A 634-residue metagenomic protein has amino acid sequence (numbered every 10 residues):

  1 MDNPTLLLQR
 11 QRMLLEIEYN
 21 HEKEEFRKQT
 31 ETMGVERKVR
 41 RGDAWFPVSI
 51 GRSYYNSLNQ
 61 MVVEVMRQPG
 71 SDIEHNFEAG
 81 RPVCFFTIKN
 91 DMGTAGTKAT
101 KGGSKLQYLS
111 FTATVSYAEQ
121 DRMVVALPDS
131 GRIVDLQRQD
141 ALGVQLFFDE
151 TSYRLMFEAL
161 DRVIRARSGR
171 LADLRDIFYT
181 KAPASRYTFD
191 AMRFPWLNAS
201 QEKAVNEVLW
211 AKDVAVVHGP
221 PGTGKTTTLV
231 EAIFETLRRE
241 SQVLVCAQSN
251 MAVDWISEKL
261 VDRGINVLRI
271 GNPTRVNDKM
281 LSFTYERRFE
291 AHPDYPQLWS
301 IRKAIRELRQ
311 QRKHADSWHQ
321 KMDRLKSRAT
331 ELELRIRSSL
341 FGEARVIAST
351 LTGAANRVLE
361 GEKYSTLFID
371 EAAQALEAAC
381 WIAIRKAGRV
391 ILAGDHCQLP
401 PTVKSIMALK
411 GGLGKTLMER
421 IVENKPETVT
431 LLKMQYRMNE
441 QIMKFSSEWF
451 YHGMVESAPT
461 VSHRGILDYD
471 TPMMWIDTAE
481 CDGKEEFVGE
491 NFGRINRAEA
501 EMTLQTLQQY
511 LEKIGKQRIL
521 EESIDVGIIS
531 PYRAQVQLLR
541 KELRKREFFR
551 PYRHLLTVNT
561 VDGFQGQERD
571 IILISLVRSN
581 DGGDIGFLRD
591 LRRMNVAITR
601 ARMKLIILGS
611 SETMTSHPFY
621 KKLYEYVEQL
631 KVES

Functional and structural regions predicted by a protein language model:
M1-A79: A helicase ATPase "motif cassette" and its flanking acidic/Ser/Thr-rich regulatory loops
D2-R12, E16, G70-E207, D262 (+1 more regions): Pre-ATPase regulatory/linker segments immediately N-terminal to the P-loop/RecA-like helicase/translocase core
V48, T112-A113, L556: Small-residue-enriched segments and motifs
I73, T114, R337, N559-T560: Short, conserved secondary-structure segments in the cores of folded domains
F85-T87, T350, S575: Residue-level recognition of conserved beta-strand edge/terminus positions
K89, G102-G103, D129, F178-F289 (+4 more regions): ASCE P-loop NTPase helicase motor core
R239-S241, S249, S338, T352-S634: Conserved helicase motor core of SF1/SF2 NTP-dependent helicases
E286-S327, I384-K386, I598: ATP-hydrolysis module of ASCE/P-loop NTPase motor domains, specifically the Walker B Asp-Glu catalytic pair
